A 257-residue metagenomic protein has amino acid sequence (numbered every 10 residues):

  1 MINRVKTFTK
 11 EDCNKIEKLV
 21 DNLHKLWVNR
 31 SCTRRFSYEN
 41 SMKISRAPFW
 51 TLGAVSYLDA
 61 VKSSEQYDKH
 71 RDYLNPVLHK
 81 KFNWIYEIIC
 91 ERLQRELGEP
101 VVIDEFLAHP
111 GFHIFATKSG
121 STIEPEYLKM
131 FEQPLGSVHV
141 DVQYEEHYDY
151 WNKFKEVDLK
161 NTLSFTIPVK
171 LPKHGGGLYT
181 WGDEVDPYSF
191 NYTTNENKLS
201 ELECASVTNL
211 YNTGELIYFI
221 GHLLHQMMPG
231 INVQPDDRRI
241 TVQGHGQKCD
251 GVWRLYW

Functional and structural regions predicted by a protein language model:
M1-W84: N-terminal auxiliary "cap/dimerization" subdomain that precedes the catalytic jelly-roll/cupin core of mononuclear
K6-W27, F112-D141: An N-terminal domain-start capping segment
V55-E132, Y150-W151, V157: Signature of the catalytic double-stranded beta-helix
P110, N161-L163, I167, E215 (+1 more regions): Residue-level detector of short, conserved catalytic/binding motifs and their immediate flanks
G111-F115, H139-D141, T166, Y179-W181 (+2 more regions): Residues in well-ordered beta-strands of folded domains
S121-L210, R254: Catalytic core of non-heme Fe(II) oxygenases with the double-stranded beta-helix
F190-W257: Catalytic core of Fe(II)/2-oxoglutarate
